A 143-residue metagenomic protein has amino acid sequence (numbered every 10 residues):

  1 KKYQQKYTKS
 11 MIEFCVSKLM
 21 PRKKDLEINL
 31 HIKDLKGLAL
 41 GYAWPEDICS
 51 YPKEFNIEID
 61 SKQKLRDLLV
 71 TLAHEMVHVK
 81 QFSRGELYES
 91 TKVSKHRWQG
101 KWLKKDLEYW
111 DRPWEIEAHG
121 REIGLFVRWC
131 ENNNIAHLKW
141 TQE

Functional and structural regions predicted by a protein language model:
K2, K6, R66-D67, T71 (+1 more regions): Soluble non-cytosolic domains of exported or imported proteins
Y3-D25: Zn2+-dependent metallopeptidase catalytic core
N29-E54, L65-R66: Catalytic zinc-binding patch centered on the HExxH motif and its immediate surroundings that defines zinc-dependent
F55-L72: Short pre-active-site segment immediately N-terminal to the catalytic Zn-binding motif
R66, F82-I116: Post-HEXXH active-site segment of zinc metalloproteases
V70-S83, A118: Active-site recognition of the HExxH zinc-binding catalytic motif
K80-K92, V127-H137: Substrate-binding/catalytic groove segments of enzymes that remodel or degrade extracellular structural polymers
K104, E108-P113, G120-E143: Long, well-structured alpha-helical subdomains associated with metal-dependent extracellular/ecto-lumenal hydrolases
